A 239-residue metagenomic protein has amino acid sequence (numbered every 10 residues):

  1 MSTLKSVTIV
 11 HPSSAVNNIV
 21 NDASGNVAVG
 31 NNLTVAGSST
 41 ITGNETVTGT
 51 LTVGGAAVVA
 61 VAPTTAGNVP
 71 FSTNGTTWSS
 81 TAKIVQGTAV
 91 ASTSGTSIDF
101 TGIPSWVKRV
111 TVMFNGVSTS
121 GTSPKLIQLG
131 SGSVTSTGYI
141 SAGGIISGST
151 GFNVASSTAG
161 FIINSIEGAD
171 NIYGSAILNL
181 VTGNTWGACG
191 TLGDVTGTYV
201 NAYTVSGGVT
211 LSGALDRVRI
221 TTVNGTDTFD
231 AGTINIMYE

Functional and structural regions predicted by a protein language model:
M1-S80: Intrinsic low-complexity, repeat-rich intrinsically disordered segments enriched in small/flexible residues
P12, N18-V20, N26, N68 (+1 more regions): Surface-exposed molecular-recognition determinants
